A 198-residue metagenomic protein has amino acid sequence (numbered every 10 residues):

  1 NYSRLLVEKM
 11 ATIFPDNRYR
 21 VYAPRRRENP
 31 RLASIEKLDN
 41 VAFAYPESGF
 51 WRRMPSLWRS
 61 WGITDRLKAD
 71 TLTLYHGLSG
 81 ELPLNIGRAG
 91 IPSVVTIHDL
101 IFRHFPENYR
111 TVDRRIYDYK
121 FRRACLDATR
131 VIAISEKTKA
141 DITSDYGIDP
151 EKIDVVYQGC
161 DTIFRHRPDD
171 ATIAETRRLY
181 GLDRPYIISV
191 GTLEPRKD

Functional and structural regions predicted by a protein language model:
N1-K197: Carbohydrate transferase catalytic cores enriched for Leloir-type hexosyltransferases
